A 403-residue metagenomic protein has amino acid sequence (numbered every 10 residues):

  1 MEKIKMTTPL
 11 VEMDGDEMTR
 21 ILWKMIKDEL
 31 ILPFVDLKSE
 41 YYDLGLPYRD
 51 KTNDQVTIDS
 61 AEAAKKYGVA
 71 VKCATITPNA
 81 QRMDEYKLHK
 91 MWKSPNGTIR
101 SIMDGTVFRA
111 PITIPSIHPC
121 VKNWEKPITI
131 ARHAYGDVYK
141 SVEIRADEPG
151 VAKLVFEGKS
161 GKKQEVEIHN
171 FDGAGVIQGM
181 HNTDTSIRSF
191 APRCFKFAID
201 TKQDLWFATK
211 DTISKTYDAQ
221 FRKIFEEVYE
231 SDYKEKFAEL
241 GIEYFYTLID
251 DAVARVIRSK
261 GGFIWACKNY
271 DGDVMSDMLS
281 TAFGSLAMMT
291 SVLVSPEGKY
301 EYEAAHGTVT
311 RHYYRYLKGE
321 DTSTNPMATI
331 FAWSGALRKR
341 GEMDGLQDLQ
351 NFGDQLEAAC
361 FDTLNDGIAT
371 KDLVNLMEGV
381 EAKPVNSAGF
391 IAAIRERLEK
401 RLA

Functional and structural regions predicted by a protein language model:
E2-T8, M18, L22-W23, D28-T52 (+1 more regions): N-terminal alpha-helical transmembrane segments of multi-pass membrane transport and channel/translocase proteins
M6-M25, E29, L154-T247: Glycine-rich phosphate/diphosphate-binding loop of Rossmann-like nucleotide-binding domains
V35-Y41, T201-T209, Y233-Y246, G341-G353 (+1 more regions): Flexible, glycine/charged-enriched surface loops at secondary-structure junctions
Y48-K163, Y270-V274: N-terminal glycine-rich phosphate/adenylate-binding segment common to multiple enzyme folds
R49-E62, Y233-G262: A structured beta-alpha segment of the ubiquitous adenosine-cofactor-binding alpha/beta core
V256-Q355, D362-D366: Glycine-rich phosphate/nucleotide-binding loop
K318-T324, E342-A403: Internal helix-turn-beta structural module
